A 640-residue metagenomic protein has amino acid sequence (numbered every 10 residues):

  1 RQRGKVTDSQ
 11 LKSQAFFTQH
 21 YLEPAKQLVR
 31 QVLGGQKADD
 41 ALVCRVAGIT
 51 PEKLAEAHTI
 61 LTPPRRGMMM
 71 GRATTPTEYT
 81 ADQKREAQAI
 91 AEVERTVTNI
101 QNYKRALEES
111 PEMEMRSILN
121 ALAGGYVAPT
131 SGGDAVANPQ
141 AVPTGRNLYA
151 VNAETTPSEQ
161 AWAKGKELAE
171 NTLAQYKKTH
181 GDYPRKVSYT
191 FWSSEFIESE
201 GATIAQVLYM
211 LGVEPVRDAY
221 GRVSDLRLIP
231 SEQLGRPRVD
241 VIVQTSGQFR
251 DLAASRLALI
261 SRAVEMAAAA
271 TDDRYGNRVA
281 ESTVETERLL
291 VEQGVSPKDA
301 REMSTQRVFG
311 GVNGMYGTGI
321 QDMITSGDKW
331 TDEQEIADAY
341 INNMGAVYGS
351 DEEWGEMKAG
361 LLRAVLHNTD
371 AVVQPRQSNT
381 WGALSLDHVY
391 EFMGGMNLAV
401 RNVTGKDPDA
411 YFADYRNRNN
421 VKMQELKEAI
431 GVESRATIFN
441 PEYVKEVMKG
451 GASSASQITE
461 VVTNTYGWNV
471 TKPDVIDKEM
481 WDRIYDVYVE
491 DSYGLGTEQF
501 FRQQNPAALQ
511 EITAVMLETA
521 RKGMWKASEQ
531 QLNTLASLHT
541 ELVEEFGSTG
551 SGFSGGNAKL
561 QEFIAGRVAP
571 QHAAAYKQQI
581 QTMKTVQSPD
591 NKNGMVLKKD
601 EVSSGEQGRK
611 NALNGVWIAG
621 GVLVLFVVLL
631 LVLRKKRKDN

Functional and structural regions predicted by a protein language model:
R1-N640: Ligand/cofactor-recognition surfaces for anionic moieties
